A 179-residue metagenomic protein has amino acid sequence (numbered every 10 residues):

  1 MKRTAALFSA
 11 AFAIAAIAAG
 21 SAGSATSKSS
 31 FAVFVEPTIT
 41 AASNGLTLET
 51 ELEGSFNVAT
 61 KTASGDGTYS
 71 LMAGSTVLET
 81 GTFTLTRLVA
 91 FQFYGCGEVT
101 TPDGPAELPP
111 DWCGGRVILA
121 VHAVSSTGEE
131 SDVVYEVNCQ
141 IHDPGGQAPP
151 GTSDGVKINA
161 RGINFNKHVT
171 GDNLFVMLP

Functional and structural regions predicted by a protein language model:
M1-F8: Bacterial N-terminal signal peptides that target proteins for export
F8-A18: Bacterial N-terminal signal peptides
A22-A90, A160-P179: N-terminal segment immediately downstream of the Sec signal-peptide cleavage site in secreted/extracellular proteins
A63-G65, Y69-E130: Mature extracellular/secreted ectodomains of secretory-pathway proteins
P105-N166: Extracytosolic low-complexity repeat regions of secreted or lipid-anchored proteins
